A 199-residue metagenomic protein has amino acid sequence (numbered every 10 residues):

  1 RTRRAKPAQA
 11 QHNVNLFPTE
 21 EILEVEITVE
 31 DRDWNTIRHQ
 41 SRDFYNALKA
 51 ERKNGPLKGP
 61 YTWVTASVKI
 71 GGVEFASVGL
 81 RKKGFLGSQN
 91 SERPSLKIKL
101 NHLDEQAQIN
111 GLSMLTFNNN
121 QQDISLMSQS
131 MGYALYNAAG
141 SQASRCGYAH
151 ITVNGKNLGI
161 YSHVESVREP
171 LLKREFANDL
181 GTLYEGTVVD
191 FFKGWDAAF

Functional and structural regions predicted by a protein language model:
R1-F199: Phosphate/dinucleotide-binding and metal-coordinating scaffold of catalytic cores in nucleotide-dependent enzymes
